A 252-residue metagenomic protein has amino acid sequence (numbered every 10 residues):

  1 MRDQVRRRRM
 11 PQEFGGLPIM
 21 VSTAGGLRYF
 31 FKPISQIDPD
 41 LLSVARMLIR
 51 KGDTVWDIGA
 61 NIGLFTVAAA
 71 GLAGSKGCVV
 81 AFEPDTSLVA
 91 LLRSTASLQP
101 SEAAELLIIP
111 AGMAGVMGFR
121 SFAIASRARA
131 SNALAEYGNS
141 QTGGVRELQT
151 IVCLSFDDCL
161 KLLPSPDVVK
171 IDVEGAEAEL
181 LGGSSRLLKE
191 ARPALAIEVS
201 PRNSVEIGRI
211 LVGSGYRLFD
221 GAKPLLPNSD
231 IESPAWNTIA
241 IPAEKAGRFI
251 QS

Functional and structural regions predicted by a protein language model:
M1-S252: Phosphate/nucleotide-binding beta-alpha loop and adjacent structural elements of enzyme active sites
